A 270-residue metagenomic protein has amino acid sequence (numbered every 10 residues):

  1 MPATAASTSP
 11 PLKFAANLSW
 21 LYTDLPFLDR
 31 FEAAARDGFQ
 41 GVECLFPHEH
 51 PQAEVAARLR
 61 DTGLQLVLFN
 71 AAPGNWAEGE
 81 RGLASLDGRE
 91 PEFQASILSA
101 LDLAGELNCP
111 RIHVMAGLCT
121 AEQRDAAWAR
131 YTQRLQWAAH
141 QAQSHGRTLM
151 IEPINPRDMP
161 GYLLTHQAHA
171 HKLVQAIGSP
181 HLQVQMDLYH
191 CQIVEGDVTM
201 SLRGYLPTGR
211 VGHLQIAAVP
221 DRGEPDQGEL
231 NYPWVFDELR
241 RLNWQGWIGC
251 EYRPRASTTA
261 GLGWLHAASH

Functional and structural regions predicted by a protein language model:
M1-W20, D24-G38, S99, N108-C109 (+2 more regions): Histidine-acidic metal/acid-base catalytic patches
T4-S19, L68-L83, A116-C119, I154: N-terminal small/glycine-rich loop or linker at the start of catalytic domains across soluble metabolic enzymes
W20-Y22, H48, A72-N75, A116-T120 (+4 more regions): Active-site-proximal loop/turn and secondary-structure-junction residues that shape catalytic pockets, frequently
Q40-G41, Q65, P110, T148 (+1 more regions): Residue-level detector of anion-binding/catalytic polar loops
E43, V67-N70, H113, M150 (+2 more regions): Conserved beta-strand positions in the central sheet of alpha/beta enzyme cores
E43-T62, N70, A116-Q123, D158 (+1 more regions): Glycine-rich, proline-tolerant flexible connector loops at the mouths of alpha/beta enzymes
E49-L66, S96-E106, T132-Q143, T199-L206: Short amphipathic alpha-helices and their capping/turn segments at secondary-structure boundaries
L83-Q183, I193: Active-site acidic/histidine proton-transfer and metal-coordination neighborhood in alpha/beta enzyme cores
